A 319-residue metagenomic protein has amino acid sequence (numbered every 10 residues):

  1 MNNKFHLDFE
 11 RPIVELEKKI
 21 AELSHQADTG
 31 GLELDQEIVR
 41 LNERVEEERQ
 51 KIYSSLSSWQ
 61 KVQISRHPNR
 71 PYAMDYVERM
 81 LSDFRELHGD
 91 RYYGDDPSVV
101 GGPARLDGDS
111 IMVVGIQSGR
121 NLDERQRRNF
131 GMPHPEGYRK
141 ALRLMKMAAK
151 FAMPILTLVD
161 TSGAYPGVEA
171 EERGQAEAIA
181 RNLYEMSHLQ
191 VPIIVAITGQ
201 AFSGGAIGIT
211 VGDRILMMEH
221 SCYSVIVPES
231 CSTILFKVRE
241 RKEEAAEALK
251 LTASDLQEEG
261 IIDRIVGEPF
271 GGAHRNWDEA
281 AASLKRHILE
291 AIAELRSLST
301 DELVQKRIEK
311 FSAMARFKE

Functional and structural regions predicted by a protein language model:
M1-S110, D278-E319: Intrinsically disordered, low-complexity segments enriched in small/flexible residues
F5, R91-G94, G102-R105, K146 (+3 more regions): Replace "in large, NTP-powered and nucleic-acid-processing enzymes" with "in large, NTP-powered factors and other
L16, S57, V113, D160 (+3 more regions): Terminal peptide-recognition signature
A27, V62-S65, Q126-F130, G271-H274: Short hinge/gating elements
L34-E37, G137-Y138, C231: Short, motif-level signal for alpha-helix interfacial/capping segments enriched in acidic residues and aromatics/proline
I64, L122, G167: Active-site-proximal flexible loops/turns
D95, G101, D107-L158, A176-R181: Glycine-rich beta-alpha loop segments
V159-L289, A293, S297: Conserved catalytic cores of soluble enzyme domains, especially glycine-rich substrate-binding beta-alpha loops
